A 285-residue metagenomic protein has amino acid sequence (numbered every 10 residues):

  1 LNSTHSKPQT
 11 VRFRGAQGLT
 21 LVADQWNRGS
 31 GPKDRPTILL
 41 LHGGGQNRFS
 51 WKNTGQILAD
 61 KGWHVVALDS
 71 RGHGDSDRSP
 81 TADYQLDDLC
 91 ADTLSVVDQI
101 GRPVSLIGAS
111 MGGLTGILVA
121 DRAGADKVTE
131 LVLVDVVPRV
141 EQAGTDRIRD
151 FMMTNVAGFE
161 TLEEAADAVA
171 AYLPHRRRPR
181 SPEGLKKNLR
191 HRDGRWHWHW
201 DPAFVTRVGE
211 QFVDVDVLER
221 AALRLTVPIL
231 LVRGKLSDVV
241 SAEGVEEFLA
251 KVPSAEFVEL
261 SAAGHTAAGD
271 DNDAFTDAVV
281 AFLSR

Functional and structural regions predicted by a protein language model:
A16-L19, D60, S70-I107, D277: Active-site loop/oxyanion-hole signature of alpha/beta-hydrolase fold enzymes
Q17-N27: A short loop-to-beta-strand scaffold at the N-terminal edge of the catalytic core in hydrolase folds
N27-D75: Conserved HGGG/HGGXW glycine-rich cap/lid loop of the alpha/beta-hydrolase fold
R102-Q142: Conserved hydrolase catalytic core segment
V137-L162: A catalytic-pocket lid/entrance helix-loop region that shapes and gates access to the active site across common
E160-V215: Conserved alpha/beta-hydrolase catalytic His-Asp/Glu region
R192-A250, E259: Conserved serine/cysteine hydrolase catalytic core
L260-T276: Catalytic histidine-centered segment of alpha/beta-hydrolase-like enzymes
